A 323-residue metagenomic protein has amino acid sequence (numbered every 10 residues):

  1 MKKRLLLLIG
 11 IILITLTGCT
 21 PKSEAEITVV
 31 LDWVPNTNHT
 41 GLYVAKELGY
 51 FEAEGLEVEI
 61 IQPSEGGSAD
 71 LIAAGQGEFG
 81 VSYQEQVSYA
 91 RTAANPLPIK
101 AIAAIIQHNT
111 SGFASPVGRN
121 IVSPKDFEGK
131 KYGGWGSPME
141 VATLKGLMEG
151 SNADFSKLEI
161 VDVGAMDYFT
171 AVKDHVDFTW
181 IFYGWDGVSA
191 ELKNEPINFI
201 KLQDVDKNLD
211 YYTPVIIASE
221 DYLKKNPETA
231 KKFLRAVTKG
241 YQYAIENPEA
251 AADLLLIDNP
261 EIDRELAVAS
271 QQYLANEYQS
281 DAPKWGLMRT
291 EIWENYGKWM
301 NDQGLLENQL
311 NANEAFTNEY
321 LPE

Functional and structural regions predicted by a protein language model:
M1-R4: Positively charged n-region of N-terminal signal peptides that target proteins for export
L6-I11: Sec-dependent N-terminal signal peptides
T15-G18: C-terminal motif of bacterial Sec signal peptides marking the signal peptidase cleavage site
A25-D154, E159-G164, F169-K173, D177-I181 (+1 more regions): Short, glycine-/small- and polar/acidic-enriched structural segments that line small-molecule recognition paths
A53, A93, D204-L209, E277-T290: Short, solvent-exposed loop/beta-turn-alpha elements that line the ligand-binding surface or hinge of extracytoplasmic
M166-T170, D174-P260: Pocket-lining segment of extracytoplasmic ligand-binding domains
K224-D302: Secondary-structure end/capping motifs
W293-E323: Conserved C-terminal helix/tail region of periplasmic/extracytoplasmic solute-binding proteins
